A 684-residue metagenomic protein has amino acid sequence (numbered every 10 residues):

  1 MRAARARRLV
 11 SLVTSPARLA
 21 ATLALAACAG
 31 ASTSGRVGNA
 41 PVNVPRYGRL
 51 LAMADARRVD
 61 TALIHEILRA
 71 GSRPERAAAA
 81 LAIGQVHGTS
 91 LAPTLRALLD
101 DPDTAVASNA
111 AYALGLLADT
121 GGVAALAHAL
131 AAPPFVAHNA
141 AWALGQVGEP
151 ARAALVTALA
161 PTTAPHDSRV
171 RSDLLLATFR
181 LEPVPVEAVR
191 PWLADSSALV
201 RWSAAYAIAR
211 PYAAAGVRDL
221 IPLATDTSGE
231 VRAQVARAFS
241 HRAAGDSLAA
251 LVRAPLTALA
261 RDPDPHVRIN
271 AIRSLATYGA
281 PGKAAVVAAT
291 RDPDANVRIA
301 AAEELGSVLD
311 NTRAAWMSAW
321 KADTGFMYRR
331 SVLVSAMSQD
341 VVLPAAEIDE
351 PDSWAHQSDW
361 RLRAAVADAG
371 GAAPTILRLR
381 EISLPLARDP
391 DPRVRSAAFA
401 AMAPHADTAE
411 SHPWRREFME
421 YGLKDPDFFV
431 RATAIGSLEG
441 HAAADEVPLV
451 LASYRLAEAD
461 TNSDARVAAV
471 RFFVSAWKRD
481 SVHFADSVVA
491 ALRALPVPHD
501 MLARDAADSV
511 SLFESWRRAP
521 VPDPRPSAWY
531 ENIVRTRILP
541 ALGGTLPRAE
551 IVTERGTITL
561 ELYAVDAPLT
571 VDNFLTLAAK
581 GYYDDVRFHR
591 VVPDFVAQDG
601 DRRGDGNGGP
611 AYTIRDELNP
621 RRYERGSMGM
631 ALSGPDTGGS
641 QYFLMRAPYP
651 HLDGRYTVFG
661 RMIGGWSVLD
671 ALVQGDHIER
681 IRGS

Functional and structural regions predicted by a protein language model:
R2-A20: Bacterial N-terminal signal peptides that target proteins for export
A20-A26: Sec-dependent N-terminal signal peptides
V37-R58, P74-G88, A97, A105-D119 (+20 more regions): Structural detector for internal amphipathic alpha-helices that build alpha-solenoid repeat scaffolds
D60-T61, A92, V123, R152 (+10 more regions): Core helices of alpha-solenoid repeat scaffolds
L63-E66, A78, A82, T94-A97 (+2 more regions): Residue-level detector of alpha-helical secondary structure
L63-G71, T94-P102, A125-P133, T157-T163 (+10 more regions): Alpha-solenoid HEAT/Armadillo-like helical repeat scaffolds in large eukaryotic proteins
D427-F429, D445-S684: Cyclophilin-like peptidyl-prolyl cis-trans isomerases
